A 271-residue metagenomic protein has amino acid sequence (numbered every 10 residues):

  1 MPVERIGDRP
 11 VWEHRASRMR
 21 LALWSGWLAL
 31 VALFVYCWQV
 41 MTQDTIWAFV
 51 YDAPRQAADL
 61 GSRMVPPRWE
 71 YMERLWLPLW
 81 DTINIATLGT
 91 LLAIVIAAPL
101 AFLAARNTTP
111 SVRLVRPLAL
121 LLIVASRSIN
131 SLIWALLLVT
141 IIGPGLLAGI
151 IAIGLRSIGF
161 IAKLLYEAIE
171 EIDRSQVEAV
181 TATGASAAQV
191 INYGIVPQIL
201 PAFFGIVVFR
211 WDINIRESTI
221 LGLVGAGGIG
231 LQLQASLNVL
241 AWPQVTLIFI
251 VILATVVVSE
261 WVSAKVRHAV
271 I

Functional and structural regions predicted by a protein language model:
M1-L91, A98-P99, L103, N107 (+2 more regions): N-terminal, non-cleaved signal-anchor transmembrane helix
W76-N84, A119-S126, N130, V208 (+2 more regions): Alpha-helical membrane-interface segments at transmembrane helix boundaries
T90-A98, F102, R106, L132 (+6 more regions): Hydrophobic positions within alpha-helical transmembrane segments of bacterial inner-membrane proteins
L100-A135, L164-E167: Cytoplasmic-entry segments and transmembrane alpha-helices of multi-pass inner-membrane transporters
I123-S157: Generic hydrophobic transmembrane alpha-helix motif, especially the helices
T140, E217-I252, I271: Glycine-rich helix-loop "coupling/hinge" segments at transmembrane-helix boundaries in multipass transporters
P144-R210, W261: Membrane-cytosol interface at the C-terminal ends of specific transmembrane alpha-helices in multi-pass membrane
G205, T246-I271: C-terminal transmembrane helix and the adjacent membrane-cytosol boundary/short C-terminal tail of inner/organellar
